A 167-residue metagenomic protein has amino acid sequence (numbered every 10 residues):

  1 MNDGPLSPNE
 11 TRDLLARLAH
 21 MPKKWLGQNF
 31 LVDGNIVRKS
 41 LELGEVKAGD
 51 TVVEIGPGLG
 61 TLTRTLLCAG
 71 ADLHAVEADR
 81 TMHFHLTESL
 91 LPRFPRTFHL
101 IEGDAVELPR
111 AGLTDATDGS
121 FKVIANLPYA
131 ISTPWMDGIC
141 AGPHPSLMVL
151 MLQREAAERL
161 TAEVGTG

Functional and structural regions predicted by a protein language model:
M1-G167: Catalytic cores of RNA-modifying enzymes
